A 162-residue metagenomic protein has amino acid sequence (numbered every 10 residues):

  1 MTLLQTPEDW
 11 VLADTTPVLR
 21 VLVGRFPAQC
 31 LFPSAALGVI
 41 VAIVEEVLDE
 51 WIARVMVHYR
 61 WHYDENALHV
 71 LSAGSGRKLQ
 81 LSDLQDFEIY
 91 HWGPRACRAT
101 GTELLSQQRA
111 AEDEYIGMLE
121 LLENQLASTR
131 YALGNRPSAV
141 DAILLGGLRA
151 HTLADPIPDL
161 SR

Functional and structural regions predicted by a protein language model:
M1-S82, A132: GST-like domain detector, emphasizing the conserved glutathione-binding G-site in the N-terminal thioredoxin-like
R54-R162: GST-like fold's C-terminal all-alpha helical module
